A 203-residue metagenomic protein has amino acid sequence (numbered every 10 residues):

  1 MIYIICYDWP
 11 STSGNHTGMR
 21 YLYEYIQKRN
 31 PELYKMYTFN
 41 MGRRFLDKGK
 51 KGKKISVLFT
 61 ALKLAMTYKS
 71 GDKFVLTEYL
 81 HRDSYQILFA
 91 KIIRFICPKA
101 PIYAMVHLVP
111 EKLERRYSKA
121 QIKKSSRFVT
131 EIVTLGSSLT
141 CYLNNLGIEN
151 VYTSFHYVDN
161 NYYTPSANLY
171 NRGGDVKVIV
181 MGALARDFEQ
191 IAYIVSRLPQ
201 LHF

Functional and structural regions predicted by a protein language model:
M1-R44, S196-R197: N-terminal subdomain of nucleotide-sugar transferases
N15-M19, T77-E78, T134-G136, H156: Replace "coordinates the UDP/GDP/TDP-sugar" with "coordinates nucleotide-activated sugar donors
Y25-I26, D187-F203: Short hydrophobic signal-anchor/transmembrane segments that target glycosyltransferases and glycosylation machinery
Y37-K63, L76-H81: A short, charged, and often flexible helix/loop element on the N-terminal side of the glycosyltransferase catalytic
K63-Q86, P101-A104: Short N-terminal targeting/anchoring amphipathic segment
A100-Y117: A short, histidine- and acid-enriched strand-loop-helix "catalytic/donor-clamping" loop that lines the nucleotide-sugar
V129-V151, N160-Y162: A short, active-site helix/loop in glycosyltransferases that binds the activated sugar's phosphate group
V158-D175, R186-Y193: Acidic anion/phosphate-binding donor-loop and adjacent secondary structure in glycosyltransferase catalytic cores
